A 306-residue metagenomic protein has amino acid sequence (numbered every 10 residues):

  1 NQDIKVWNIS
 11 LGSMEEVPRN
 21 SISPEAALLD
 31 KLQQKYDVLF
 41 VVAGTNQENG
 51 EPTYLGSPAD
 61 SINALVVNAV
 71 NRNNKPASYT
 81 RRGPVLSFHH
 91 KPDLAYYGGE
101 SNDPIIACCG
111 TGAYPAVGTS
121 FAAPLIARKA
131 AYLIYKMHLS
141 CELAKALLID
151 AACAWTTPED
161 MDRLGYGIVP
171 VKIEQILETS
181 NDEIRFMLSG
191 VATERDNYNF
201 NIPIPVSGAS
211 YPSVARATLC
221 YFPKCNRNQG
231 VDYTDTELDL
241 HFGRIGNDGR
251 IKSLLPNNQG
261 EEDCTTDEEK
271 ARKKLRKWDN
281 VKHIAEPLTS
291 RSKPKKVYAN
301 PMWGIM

Functional and structural regions predicted by a protein language model:
N1, K35-D37, S61-N63, V85-K91 (+1 more regions): Subtilisin-like serine protease catalytic core
N1-S57, P115-V117, F121-A122: Substrate-binding/access-modulating region of protease and related hydrolase catalytic domains
S10, V41-A43, V67, Y97 (+1 more regions): Generic beta-strand/beta-sheet core signal
S13, G44-E48, V70-N71, E100 (+1 more regions): Acidic, glycine-rich active-site loops and adjacent beta-strand->loop/helix elements that engage anionic groups
T53-A131: Extracellular S/T/G-rich loop segment that most often corresponds to the catalytic His/Ser-adjacent loop
Y135-P212: C-terminal subdomain of the subtilisin-like protease fold in secreted/lumenal serine endopeptidases
P212-A215, K273, K282-M306: Noncatalytic modules at the cell exterior or secretory-pathway interfaces, chiefly beta-strand-rich lectin/adhesion
V214-W278: Extended low-complexity, serine/threonine- and proline-enriched intrinsically disordered segments
